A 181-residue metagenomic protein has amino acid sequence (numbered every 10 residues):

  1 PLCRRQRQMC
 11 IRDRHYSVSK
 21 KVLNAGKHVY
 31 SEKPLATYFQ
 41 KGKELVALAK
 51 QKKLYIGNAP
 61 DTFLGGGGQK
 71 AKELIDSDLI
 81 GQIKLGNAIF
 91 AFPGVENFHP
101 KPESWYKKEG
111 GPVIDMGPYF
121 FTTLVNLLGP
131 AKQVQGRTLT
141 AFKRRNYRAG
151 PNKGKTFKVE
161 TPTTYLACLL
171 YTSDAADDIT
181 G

Functional and structural regions predicted by a protein language model:
P1-R7, I11, Y171-D174, D178-G181: Single conserved hydrophobic/aromatic residue that forms the stacking wall/gate of nucleotide- or nucleobase-binding
C3, Q82, T161-T163: Residue-level preference for beta-strand/loop junctions
C10-I11, Y16-F63, D78, D178: Beta-strand-loop-alpha-helix segment that lines the small-molecule cofactor/substrate pocket of alpha/beta enzymes
S17, E44, K70-E73, T123 (+1 more regions): Alpha-helical elements of Rossmann-like donor-binding domains used by nucleotide-donor carbohydrate transfer enzymes
G42, G67-G68, T172: Amphipathic alpha-helical segments in well-structured domains
T62-K158: Predominantly a Rossmann-like dinucleotide-binding segment in NAD(P)-dependent oxidoreductases
L85, L166-C168: Conserved hydrophobic/aromatic beta-strand scaffold that supports enzyme active sites
R145, F157-T164, S173-G181: NAD(P)-dinucleotide binding in Rossmann-like oxidoreductases
